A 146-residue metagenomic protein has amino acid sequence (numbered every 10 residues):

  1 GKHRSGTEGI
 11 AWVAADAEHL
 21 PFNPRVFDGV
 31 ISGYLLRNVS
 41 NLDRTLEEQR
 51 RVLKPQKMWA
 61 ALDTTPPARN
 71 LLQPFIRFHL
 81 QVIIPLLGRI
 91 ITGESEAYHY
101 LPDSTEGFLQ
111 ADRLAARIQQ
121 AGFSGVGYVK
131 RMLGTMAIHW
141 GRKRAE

Functional and structural regions predicted by a protein language model:
G1-I10: Short, conserved SAM-binding/catalytic segment of Class I S-adenosyl-L-methionine-dependent methyltransferases
G6, S40, K54: Short conserved AdoMet
A15-V30: A short acidic, Gly/Pro-enriched loop at the edge of an enzyme's catalytic core that lines a small-molecule cofactor
D28-L42, T65: A short SAM/SAH-binding and catalytic strip from SAM-dependent methyltransferases
D43-M58: A short glycine-rich, Lys/Arg-flanked "PGG" loop and its adjoining helix->strand segment in the class I
L62-A121, G127: C-terminal alpha-helical "lid/dimerization" subdomain adjacent to the S-adenosyl-L-methionine
A115, Q119-E146: Core SAM-dependent methyltransferase catalytic element
